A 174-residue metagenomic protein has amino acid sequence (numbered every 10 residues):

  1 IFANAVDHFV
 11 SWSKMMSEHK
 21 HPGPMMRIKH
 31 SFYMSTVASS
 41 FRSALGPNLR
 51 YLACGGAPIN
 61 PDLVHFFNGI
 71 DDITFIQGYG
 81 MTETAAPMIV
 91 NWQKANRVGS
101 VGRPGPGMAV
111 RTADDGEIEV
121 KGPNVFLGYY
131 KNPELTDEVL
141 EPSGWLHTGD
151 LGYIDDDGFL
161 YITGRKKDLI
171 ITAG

Functional and structural regions predicted by a protein language model:
I1-N96, A109: Gly/Ser/Thr-rich phosphate-binding loop
A44-L45, G102-P104: Solvent-exposed alpha-helices and their adjacent loops that cap or buttress functional pockets in soluble metabolic
L49, I73-I76, S100, D115 (+1 more regions): A generic hydrophobic-helix recognition signal that picks specific residues within alpha-helical hydrophobic
C54, P58, W92, V120 (+2 more regions): Conserved residues at beta->alpha junctions
G56, G80, G102, D150 (+1 more regions): Active-site glycine-centered loops adjacent to acidic/histidine catalytic or metal-binding residues that shape
P61-L63, A86, G99, G128-Y129 (+1 more regions): Short helix/loop capping segments that flank catalytic or ligand/cofactor-binding pockets
P104-T172: Conserved ATP-binding/catalytic segment of the ANL
